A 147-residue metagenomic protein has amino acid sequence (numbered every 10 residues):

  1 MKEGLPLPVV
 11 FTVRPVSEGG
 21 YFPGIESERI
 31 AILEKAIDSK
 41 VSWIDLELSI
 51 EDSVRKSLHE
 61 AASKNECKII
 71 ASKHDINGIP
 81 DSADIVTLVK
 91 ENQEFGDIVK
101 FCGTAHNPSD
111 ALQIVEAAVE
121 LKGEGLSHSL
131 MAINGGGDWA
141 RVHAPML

Functional and structural regions predicted by a protein language model:
M1-K64, K68-D81: Active-site beta->alpha loop and helix N-cap motifs at the rims of alpha/beta catalytic domains
L48-L147: Catalytic alpha/beta core domains of metabolic enzymes, predominantly
